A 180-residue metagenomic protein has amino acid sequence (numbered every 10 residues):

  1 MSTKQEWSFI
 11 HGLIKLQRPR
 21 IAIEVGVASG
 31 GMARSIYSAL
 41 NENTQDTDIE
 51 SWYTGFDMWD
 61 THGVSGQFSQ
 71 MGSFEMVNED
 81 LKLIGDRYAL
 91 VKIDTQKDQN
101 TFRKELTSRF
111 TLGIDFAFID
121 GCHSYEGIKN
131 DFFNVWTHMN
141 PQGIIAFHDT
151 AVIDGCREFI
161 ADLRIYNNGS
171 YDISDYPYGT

Functional and structural regions predicted by a protein language model:
M1-W7: Conserved SAM-binding loop and adjacent beta-strand
W7, H11-T180: S-adenosylmethionine/decaboxylated-SAM
